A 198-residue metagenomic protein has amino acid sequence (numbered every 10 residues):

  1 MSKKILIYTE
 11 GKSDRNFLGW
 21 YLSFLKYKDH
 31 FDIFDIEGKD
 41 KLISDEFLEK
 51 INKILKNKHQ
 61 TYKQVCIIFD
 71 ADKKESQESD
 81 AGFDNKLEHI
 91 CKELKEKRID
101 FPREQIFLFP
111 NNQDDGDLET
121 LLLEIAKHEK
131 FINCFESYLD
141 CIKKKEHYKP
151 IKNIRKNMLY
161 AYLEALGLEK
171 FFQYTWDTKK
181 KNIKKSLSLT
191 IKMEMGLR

Functional and structural regions predicted by a protein language model:
S2, W20-F34, D45-R198: C-terminal accessory helical subdomains adjacent to catalytic cores in phosphodiester- and nucleotide-handling enzymes
I7-E10: Short hydrophobic beta-strand that contains or immediately precedes a catalytic carboxylate
K12, E37, D72: Anionic group-transfer/hydrolysis microenvironments
D14-L18: Short N-terminal binding/cap micro-motifs at the start of the first secondary-structure element
K39-D45: Acidic-and-aromatic substrate-binding clefts and catalytic sites of carbohydrate-active enzymes
